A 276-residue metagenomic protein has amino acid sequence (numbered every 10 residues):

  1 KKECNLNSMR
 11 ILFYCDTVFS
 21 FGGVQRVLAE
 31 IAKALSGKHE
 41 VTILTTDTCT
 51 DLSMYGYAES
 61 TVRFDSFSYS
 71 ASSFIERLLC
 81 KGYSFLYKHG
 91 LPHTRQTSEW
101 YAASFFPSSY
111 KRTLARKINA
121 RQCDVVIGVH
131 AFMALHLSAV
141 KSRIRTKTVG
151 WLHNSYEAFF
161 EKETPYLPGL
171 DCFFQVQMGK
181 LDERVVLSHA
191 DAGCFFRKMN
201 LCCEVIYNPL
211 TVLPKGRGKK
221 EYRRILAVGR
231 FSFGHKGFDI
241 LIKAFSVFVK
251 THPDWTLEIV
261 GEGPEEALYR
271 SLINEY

Functional and structural regions predicted by a protein language model:
L12, G218-K236, I242-F245: Conserved donor-binding/catalytic core segment of Leloir-type glycosyltransferases
C15-F21, K38-W100: N-terminal strand-loop element at the rim of the active site of nucleotide-sugar-dependent glycosyltransferases
T17-F19, V228-G234, G263: Short donor-sugar binding/catalytic loops of nucleotide-sugar-dependent glycosyltransferases, especially enzymes
V24-L35, C49-M54, F238: Short amphipathic alpha-helix
H39-E40, F238, I242-Y276: A conserved nucleotide-sugar
D65, K147, E157, F174-K215: Donor nucleotide-sugar binding/catalytic pocket of nucleotide-sugar-dependent glycosyltransferases
P107, G128-M133, L152: Short His-centered aromatic/hydrophobic patch
R112-N119, L152-Y156, P165-R184: Membrane-proximal helix-turn-helix segments that form the acceptor-binding/catalytic region of lipid-linked
